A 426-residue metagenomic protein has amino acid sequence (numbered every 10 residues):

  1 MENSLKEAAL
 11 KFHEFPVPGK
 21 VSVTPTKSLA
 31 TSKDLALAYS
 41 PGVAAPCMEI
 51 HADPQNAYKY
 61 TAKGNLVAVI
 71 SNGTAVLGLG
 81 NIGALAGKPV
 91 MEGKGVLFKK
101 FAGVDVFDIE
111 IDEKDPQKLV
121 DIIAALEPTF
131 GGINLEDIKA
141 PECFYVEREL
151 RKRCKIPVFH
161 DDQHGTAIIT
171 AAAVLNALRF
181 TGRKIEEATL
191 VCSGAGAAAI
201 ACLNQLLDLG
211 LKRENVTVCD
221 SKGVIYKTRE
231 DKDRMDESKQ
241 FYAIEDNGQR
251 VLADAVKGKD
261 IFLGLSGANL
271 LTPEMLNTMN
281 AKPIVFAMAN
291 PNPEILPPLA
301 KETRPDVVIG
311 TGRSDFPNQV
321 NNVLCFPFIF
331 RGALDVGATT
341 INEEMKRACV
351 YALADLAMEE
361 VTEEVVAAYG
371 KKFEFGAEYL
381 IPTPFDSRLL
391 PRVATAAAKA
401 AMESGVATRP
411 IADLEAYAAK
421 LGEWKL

Functional and structural regions predicted by a protein language model:
M1-V158, A394, K399-I411, K420 (+1 more regions): N-terminal ligand-binding/catalytic initiation module
Y58-K63, K99-K100, A125-E127, R151-K152 (+7 more regions): Solvent-exposed alpha-helices and their adjacent loops that cap or buttress functional pockets in soluble metabolic
N72-T74, I82, I111-D112, D137-A140 (+5 more regions): Short, ordered loop/turn segments at secondary-structure junctions
L77, I82-A102, C154, H160 (+3 more regions): Glycine-rich phosphate/diphosphate-binding loop of Rossmann-like nucleotide-binding domains
D108, N134-D137, V158-D161, C192 (+5 more regions): General beta-strand structural signal in soluble alpha/beta enzymes
D161-D162, R183, A287-I411: Adenosine-phosphate binding glycine-rich loop
D236-V307, R313-D315: Rossmann-like adenosine-cofactor binding region
